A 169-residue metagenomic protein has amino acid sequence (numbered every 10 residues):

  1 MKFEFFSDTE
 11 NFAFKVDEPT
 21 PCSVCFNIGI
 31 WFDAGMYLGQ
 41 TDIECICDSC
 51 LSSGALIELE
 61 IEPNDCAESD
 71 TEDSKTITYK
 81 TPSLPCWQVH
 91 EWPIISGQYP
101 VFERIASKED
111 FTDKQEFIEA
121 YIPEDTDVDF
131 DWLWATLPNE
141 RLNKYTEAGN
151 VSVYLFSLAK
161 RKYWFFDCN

Functional and structural regions predicted by a protein language model:
M1-N169: Preference for intrinsically disordered or flexible, low-complexity segments and adjacent hinge/connector residues
